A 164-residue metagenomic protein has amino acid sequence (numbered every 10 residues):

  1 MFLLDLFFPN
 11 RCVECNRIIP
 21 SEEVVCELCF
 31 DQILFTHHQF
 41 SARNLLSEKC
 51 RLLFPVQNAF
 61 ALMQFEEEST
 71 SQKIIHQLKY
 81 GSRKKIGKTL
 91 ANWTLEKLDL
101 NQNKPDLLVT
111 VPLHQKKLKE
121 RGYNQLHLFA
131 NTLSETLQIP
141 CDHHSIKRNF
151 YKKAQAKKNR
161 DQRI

Functional and structural regions predicted by a protein language model:
M1-I164: Glycine-rich phosphate/pyrophosphate-handling loop used in enzymes and phosphotransfer proteins
